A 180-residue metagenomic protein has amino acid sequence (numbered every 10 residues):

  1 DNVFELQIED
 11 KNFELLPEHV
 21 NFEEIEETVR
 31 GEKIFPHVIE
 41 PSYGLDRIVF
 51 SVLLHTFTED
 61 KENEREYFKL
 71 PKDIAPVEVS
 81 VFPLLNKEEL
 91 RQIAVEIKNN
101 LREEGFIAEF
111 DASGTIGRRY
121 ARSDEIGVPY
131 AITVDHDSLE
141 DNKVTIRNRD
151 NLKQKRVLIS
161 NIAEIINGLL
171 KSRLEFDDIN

Functional and structural regions predicted by a protein language model:
D1-N180: NTP/phosphate- and nucleic-acid-binding module
